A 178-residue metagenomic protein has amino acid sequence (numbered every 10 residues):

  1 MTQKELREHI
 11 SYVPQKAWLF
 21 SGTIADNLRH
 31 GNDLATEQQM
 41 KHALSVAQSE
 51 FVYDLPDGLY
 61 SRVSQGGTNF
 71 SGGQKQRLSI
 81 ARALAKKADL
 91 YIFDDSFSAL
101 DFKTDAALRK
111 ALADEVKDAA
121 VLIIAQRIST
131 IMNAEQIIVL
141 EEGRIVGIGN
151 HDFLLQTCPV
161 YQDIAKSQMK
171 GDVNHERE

Functional and structural regions predicted by a protein language model:
K4, I10-P14, L122: ABC nucleotide-binding domain signature
R7, A25-Q65, R109-K110, D118 (+1 more regions): ABC ATPase nucleotide-binding domain helical subdomain, centered on the C-loop/LSGGQ "ABC signature"
E50-L78, S96, L100-K103, K170-E178: ABC-fold ATPase nucleotide-binding domain signature/coupling loops
P56-G58, K110, D114, M132-E178: C-terminal portion of ABC ATPase nucleotide-binding domains
S71-G72, L78-A83, A107, I123: ABC ATPase nucleotide-binding domain "signature" region
A85-D89, D118: A short, proline-enriched helix->beta-strand linker immediately N-terminal to the Walker B motif in ABC-type P-loop
Y91-D95: Catalytic Walker B motif of ABC-type/P-loop ATPase nucleotide-binding domains
D114-A125, I131: Conserved catalytic loops of ABC-family nucleotide-binding domains
